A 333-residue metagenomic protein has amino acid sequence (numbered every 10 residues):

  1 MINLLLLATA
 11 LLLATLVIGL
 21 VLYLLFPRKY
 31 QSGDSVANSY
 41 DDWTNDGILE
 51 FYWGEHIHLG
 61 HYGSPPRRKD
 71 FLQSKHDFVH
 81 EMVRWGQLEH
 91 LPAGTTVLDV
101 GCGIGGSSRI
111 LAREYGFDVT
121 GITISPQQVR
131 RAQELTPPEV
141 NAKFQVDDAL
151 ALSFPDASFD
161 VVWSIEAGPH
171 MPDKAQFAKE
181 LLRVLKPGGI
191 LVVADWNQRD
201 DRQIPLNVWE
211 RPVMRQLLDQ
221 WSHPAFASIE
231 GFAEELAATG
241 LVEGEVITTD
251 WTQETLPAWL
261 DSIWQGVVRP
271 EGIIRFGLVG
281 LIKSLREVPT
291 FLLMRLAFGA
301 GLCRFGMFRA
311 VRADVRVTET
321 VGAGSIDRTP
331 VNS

Functional and structural regions predicted by a protein language model:
I2-E50: N-terminal auxiliary segments of SAM/dcSAM-dependent transferases
L72-A93: Conserved alpha-helix/loop element of class I SAM-dependent methyltransferases that forms part of the SAM/SAH-binding
L98, I104-A151: Class I SAM-dependent methyltransferase SAM/SAH-binding core
L150-V162: A short acidic, Gly/Pro-enriched loop at the edge of an enzyme's catalytic core that lines a small-molecule cofactor
V161-D173: A short SAM/SAH-binding and catalytic strip from SAM-dependent methyltransferases
A175-I190: A short glycine-rich, Lys/Arg-flanked "PGG" loop and its adjoining helix->strand segment in the class I
V193-D195: Acidic carboxylate diad motif detector
P205-N207, P212-L302: Substrate-binding/catalytic lobe of Class I Rossmann-like enzymes that use SAM or dcSAM, i.e., the mid-to-C-terminal
